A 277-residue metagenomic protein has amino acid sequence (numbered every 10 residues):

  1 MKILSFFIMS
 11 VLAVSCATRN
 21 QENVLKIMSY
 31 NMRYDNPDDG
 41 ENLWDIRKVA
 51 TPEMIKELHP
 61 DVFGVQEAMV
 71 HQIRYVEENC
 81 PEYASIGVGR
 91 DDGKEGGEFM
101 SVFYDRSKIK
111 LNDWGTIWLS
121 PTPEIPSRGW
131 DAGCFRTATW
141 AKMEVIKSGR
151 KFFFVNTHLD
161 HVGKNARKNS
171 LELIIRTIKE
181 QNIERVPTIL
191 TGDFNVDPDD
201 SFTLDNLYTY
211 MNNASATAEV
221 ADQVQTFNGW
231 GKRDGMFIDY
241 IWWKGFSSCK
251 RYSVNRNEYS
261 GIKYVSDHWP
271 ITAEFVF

Functional and structural regions predicted by a protein language model:
I3, S15-N79, R90-G97, E172 (+1 more regions): N-terminal, active-site-proximal structural segment of metallo-dependent hydrolase catalytic domains
S5-A13: Bacterial N-terminal signal peptides
V24-N36, M100, N112-I117, R150-D160: Active-site-proximal beta-strand elements of phosphoester/diester hydrolases
L25, D61-V62, F152, P187-I189 (+1 more regions): Short, Asp-centered acidic motifs that coordinate Mg2+ and/or phosphate in catalytic or ligand-binding sites
R33, M69, H158-D160, F194-D197 (+1 more regions): Catalytic metal-binding/acid-base residues of hydrolase active sites
N36-G40, L119-W130, T157-N165: Surface-exposed cleft-lining segments at the edges of enzyme active sites
V62-F153, S248, S253-N255: Structured beta-strand-rich core segments of catalytic domains in phosphoester-bond hydrolases
N165, N169, R176-T188, N195-F277: Metal-dependent phosphoester-hydrolase catalytic domains
